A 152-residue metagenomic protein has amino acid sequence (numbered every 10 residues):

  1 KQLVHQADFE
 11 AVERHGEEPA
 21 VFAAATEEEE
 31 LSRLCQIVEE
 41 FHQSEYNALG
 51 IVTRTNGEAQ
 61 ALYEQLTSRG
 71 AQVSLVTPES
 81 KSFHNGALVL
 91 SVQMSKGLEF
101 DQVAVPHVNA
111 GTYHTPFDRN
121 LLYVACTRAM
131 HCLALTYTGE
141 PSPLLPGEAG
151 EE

Functional and structural regions predicted by a protein language model:
K1-Q2: ASCE P-loop NTPase helicase motor core
A7-E13, A25-S32, E39-A134, G139 (+1 more regions): Core RecA-like ATPase module of SF1/SF2 helicases and allied nucleic-acid translocases
P143-E151: A conserved SF2-helicase RecA2
